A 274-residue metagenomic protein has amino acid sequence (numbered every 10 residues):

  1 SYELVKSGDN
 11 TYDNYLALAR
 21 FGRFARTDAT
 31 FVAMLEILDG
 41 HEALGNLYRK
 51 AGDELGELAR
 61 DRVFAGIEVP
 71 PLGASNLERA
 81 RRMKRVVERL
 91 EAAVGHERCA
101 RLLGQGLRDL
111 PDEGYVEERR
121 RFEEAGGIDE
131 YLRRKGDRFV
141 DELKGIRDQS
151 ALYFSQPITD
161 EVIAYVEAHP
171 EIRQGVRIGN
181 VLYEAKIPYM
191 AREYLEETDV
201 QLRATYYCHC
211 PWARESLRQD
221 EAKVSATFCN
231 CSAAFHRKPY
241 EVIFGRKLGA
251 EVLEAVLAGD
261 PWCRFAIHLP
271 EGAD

Functional and structural regions predicted by a protein language model:
S1-M34: Non-catalytic DNA-binding core/recognition domains of DNA-processing enzymes
K6-D9, D220-F228, L253: Conserved aromatic-histidine-acidic binding/catalytic patches
L44-L77, M83: Conserved glycine-centered beta->alpha loop in an early N-terminal alpha/beta scaffold
I67-V116: Interaction-surface and assembly-scaffold signal
A100-S225: Amphipathic interaction/junction segments at domain boundaries or subunit interfaces
V176, Y183-A185, E193-T198, T227 (+1 more regions): Short terminal or interdomain "cap/linker" segment that borders an active site or interface and mediates
C208-C210, C229-S232, C263: Disulfide-bonded cysteines in secreted/extracellular proteins and peptides
N230-E251: Conserved short secondary-structure elements within globular domains
